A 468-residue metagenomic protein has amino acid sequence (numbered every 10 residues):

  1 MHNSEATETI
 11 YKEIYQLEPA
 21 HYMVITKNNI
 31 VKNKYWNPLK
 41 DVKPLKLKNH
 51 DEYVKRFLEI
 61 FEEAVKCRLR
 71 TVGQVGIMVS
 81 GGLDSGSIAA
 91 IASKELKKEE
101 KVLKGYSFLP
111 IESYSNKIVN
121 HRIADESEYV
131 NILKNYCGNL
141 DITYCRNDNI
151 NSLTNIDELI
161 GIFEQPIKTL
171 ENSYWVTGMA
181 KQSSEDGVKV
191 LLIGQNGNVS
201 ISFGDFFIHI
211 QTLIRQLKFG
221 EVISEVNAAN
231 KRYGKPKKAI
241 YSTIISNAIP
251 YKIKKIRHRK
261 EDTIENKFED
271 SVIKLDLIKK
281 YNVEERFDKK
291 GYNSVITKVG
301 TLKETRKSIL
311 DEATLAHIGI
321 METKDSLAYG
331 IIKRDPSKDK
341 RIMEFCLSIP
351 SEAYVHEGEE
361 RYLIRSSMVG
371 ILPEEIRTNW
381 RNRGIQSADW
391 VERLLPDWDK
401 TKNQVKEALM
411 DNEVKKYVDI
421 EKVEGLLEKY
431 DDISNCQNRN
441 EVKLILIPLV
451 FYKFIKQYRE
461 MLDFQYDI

Functional and structural regions predicted by a protein language model:
M1-D148, N155-I162, T177, L449: Cysteine-centered catalytic environments shared across enzyme families
K12-P19, N29-I30, G187-V188, N247 (+1 more regions): Adenosyl-5′-phosphate
L47-L58, Q165-T169, E304-I309, I332: Short acidic-aromatic active-site loops that bind/stabilize oxyanions
C67, I91-K98, Q182, D186 (+5 more regions): Active-site catalytic microenvironments for nucleophilic, acid-base chemistry
L83-S85, P110-S113, D148-S152, N196-S200 (+4 more regions): Short, solvent-exposed loop/turn segments at secondary-structure junctions
N120-I123, L159-I162, G204-R215, D463-D467: Short secondary-structure boundary/capping segments
N149-S173, T177, E265-D288: Mobile, glycine- and charge-enriched loop segments and immediately flanking short secondary-structure elements within
T169-L170, T177-I253, I318-I342: Active-site adenylate/phosphate-handling loop in enzymes that bind or generate adenylated species
